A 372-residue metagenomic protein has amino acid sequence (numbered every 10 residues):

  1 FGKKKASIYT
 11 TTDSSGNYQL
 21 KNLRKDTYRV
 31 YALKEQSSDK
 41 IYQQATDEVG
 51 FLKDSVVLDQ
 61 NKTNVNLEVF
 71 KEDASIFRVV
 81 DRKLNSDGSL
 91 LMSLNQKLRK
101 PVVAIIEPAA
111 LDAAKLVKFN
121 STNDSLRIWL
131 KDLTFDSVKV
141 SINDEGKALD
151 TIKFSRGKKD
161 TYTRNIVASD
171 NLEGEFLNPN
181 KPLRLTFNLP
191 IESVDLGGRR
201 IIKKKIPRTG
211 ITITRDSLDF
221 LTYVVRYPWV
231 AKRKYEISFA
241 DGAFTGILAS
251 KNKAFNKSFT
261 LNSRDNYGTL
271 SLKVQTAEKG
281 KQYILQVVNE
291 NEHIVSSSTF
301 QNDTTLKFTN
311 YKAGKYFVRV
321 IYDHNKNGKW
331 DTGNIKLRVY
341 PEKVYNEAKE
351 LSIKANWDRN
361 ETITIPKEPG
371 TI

Functional and structural regions predicted by a protein language model:
F1-I372: N-terminal targeting or signal-anchor segments and their processing/structural boundaries
